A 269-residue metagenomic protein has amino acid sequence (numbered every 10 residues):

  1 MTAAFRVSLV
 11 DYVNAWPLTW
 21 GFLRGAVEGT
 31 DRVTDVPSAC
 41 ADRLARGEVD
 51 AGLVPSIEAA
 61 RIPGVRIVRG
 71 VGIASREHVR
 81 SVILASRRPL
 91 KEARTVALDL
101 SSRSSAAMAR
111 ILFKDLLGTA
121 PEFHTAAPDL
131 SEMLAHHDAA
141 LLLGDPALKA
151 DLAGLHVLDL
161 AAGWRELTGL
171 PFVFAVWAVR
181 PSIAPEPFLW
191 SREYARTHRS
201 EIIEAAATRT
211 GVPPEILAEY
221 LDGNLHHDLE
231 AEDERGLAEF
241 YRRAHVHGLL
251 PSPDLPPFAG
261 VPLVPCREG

Functional and structural regions predicted by a protein language model:
T2-R24, T34-D35, V79-M133, D138 (+2 more regions): Bilobed "Venus flytrap"/periplasmic-binding protein-like clamshell domains and structurally analogous long
Y12-N14, V36-P37, E48-A60, V71 (+1 more regions): Beta->alpha turn/N-cap motifs
E28-A39: A short beta-strand-loop structural module common to alpha/beta enzyme folds
G29, A45-V54, G118, A135-L142: Alpha-to-beta junction loops
L53-I83, R87-R88, R103, L148-A150: Acidic, polar ligand-binding/catalytic clefts
A74-I83, L152-P181, N224, P251-R267: Periplasmic-binding protein-like
T125-A206: Pocket-lining segment of extracytoplasmic ligand-binding domains
S182-R243, H247: Secondary-structure end/capping motifs
